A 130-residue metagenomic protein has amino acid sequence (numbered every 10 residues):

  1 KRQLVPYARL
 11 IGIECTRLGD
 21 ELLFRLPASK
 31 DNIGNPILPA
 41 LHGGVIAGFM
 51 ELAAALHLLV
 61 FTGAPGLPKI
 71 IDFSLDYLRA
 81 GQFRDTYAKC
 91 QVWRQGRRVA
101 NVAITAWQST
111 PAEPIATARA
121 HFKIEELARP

Functional and structural regions predicted by a protein language model:
K1-P6: N-proximal, solvent-exposed amphipathic alpha-helical segments enriched in charged/polar residues
R9-I11, D20-L22, L67-F73, R84 (+2 more regions): A generic structural signal for short beta-strands and their flanking turns/coil linkers
I11-A40: Catalytic strand-loop segment that frames the active site of acyl-thioester-processing enzymes
L26-A28, Y77, I124: Hydrophobic residues in beta-strands and at strand termini
L38-E51, A55: Compact, glycine-rich, soluble single-domain proteins
A55-Y87, V92: Hydrophobic beta-strand-centered segment that forms part of the acyl-chain substrate-binding groove
G81-F83, Y87-P130: HotDog/MaoC-like acyl-thioester-processing domains
